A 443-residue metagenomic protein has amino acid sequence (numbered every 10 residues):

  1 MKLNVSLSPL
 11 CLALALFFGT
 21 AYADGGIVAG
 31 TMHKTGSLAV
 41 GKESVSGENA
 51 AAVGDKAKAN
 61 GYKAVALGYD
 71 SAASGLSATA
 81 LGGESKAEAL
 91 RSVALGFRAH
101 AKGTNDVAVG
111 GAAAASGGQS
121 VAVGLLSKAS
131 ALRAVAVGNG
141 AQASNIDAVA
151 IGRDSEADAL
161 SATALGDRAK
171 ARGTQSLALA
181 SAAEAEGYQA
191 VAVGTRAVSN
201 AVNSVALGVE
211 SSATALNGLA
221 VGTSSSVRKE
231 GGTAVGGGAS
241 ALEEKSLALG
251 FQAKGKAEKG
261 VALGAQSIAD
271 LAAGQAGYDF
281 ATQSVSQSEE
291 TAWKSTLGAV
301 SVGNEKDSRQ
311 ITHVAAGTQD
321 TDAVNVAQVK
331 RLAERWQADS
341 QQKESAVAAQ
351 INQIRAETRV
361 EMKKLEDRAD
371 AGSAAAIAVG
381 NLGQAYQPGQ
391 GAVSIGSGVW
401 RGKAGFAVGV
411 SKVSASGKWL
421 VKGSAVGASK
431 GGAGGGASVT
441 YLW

Functional and structural regions predicted by a protein language model:
M1-A23: Gram-negative bacterial Sec-dependent N-terminal signal peptides
A21-S286, K294-L297: Periodic small-residue-enriched repeat registers in elongated scaffold domains
A234-V235, Q390-V399, K418-S429: Transmembrane beta-strand segments that form the barrel wall of outer-membrane beta-barrel proteins
Q266-G274, F280-D370: A signal for long, low-complexity, Ser/Thr/Asn-enriched, surface-exposed stalk/shaft and domain-boundary segments
R309, A385-A404: Transmembrane beta-strand segments of Gram-negative outer membrane beta-barrel proteins
G380-Y386, S414-S416, W443: Outer-membrane beta-barrel proteins
G389-G391, A404-F406, A415-W419, G431-G435: Outer-envelope beta-barrel architecture signal
I395-S397, V408-K412, A425, A437-Y441: Residues on the lipid-exposed face of transmembrane beta-strands in outer-membrane beta-barrel proteins
